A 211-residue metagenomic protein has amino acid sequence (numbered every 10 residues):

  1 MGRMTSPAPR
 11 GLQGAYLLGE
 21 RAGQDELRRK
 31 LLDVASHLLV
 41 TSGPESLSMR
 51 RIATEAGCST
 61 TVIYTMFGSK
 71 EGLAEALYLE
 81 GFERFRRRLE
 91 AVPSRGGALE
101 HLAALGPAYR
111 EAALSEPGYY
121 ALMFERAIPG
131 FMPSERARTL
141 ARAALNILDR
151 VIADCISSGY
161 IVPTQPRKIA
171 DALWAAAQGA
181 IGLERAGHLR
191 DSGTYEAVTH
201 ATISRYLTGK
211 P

Functional and structural regions predicted by a protein language model:
M1-E26, H37: N-terminal intrinsically disordered/low-complexity leader segments
G19, L79-A104, P133-T139, A153: Amphipathic alpha-helical linker/stalk segments
L27, K70, L77, G81 (+8 more regions): Hydrophobic/aromatic residues within well-ordered alpha-helical segments
L27-A35, I52, L77-L89, L148: Generic hydrophobic, amphipathic alpha-helix propensity
K30, V34, T41-G72, A76: Helix-turn-helix
V34-S42, R84-R95, A176-L183: Solvent-exposed, amphipathic alpha-helical segments
A76, E90-Y119, I169-L173: Hydrophobic alpha-helical connector segments
A121, F131-R138, R142, I156-I203: Hydrophobic/aromatic-rich alpha-helical bundle segments in the mid-to-C-terminal region
